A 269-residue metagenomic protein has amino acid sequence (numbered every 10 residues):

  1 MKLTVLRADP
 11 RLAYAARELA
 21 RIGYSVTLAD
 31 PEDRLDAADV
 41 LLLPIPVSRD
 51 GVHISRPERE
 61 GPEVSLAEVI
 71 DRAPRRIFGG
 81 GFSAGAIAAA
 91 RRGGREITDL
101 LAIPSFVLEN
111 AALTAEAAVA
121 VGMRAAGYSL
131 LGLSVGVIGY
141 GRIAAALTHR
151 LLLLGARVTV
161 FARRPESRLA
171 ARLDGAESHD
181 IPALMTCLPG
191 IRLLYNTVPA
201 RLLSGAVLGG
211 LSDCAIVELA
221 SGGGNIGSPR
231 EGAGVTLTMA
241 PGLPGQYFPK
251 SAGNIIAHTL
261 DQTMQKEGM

Functional and structural regions predicted by a protein language model:
M1-L3, P74, L131-S134, D213: Phosphate-coordination loops involved in phosphoryl transfer and adenosine-cofactor binding
T4-L19, L131-L152: Glycine-rich adenosine-cofactor-binding loop
P10, P165-E166, S221-G223: Helix N-cap at the beta1-alpha1 junction of Rossmann-like dinucleotide-binding domains, i.e., the first residues
R17, A67-E68, A88, H149 (+2 more regions): Alpha-helical segments flanking ligand/cofactor-binding loops in enzyme cores
I22-E32, L154-D174: NAD(P)-binding Rossmann-fold cofactor-contacting core
L43-L131, M239-A240, T259: Glycine/serine-rich phosphate-binding loop and adjoining beta1-alpha1 elements at the start of nucleotide-handling
P46-D50, P62-I77, L173-Y247: Rossmann-like adenosine-cofactor binding region
G81-L100, A220-Q265: Rossmann-fold NAD(P)-binding glycine/threonine-rich loop
